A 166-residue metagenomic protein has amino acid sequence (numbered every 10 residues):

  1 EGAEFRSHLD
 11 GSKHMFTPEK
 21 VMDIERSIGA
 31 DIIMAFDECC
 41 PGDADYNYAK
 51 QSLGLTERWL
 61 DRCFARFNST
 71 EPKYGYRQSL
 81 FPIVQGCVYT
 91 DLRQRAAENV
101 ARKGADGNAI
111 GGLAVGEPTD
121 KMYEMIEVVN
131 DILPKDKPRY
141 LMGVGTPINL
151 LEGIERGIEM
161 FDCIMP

Functional and structural regions predicted by a protein language model:
E1-K73: Non-catalytic, usually N-terminal nucleic-acid engagement modules in DNA/RNA processing proteins
G54-E57, R66, T70, Q78-P166: Glycine-rich phosphate/ribose-binding loops and adjacent secondary-structure elements that form binding surfaces
